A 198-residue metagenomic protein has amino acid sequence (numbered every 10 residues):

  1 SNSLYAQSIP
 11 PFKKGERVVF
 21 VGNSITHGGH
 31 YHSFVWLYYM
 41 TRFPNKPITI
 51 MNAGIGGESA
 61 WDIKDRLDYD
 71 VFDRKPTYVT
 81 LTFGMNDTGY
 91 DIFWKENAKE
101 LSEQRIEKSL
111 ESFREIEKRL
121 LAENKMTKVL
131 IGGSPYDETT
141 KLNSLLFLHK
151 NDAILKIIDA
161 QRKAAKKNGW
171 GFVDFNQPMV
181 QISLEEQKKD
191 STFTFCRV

Functional and structural regions predicted by a protein language model:
S1-S8: Bacterial Sec-dependent N-terminal signal peptides
I9-G15: Glycine-rich phosphate/diphosphate-binding loops that line cofactor/substrate pockets in enzymes
F12, S33-T49, E58-V198: Alpha-helical cap/lid subdomain in secreted, periplasmic, or secretory-pathway luminal O-acyl-processing enzymes
E16-H30, G56-S59: Catalytic nucleophile-elbow at a beta strand-turn-alpha helix junction centered on a G-D-S/GDSL motif, marking
F20-V21, N52, L130: A structural signal for the hydrophobic beta-strands that form the central parallel beta-sheet of Rossmann-like
